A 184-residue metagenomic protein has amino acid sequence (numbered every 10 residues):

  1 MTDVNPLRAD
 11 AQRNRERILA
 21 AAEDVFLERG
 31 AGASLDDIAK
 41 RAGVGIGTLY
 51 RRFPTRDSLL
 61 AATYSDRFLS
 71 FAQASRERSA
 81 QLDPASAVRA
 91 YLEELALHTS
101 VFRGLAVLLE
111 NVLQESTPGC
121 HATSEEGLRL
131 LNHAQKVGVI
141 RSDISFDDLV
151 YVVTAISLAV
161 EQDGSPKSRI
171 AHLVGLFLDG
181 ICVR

Functional and structural regions predicted by a protein language model:
M1-D3, H121-I140, Q162-R184: C-terminal peripheral helix-coil segments that are non-catalytic and often amphipathic
M1-R41, S58: Basic, helix-initiating cap at the start of DNA-binding domains
F26, S34-L35, I46, R56 (+2 more regions): Amphipathic alpha-helical segments enriched in hydrophobic/aromatic and basic residues that form the DNA-contacting
G30-A31, R51, R141: Helix-turn-helix/winged-helix DNA-binding modules
G43-F53: Short hydrophobic/aromatic patch on the recognition helix
A62, L69-S100, V112-S116, A122-E126: Hydrophobic alpha-helical connector segments
T99-V107, S157, E161-G164: Short amphipathic alpha-helical interaction/hinge segments
